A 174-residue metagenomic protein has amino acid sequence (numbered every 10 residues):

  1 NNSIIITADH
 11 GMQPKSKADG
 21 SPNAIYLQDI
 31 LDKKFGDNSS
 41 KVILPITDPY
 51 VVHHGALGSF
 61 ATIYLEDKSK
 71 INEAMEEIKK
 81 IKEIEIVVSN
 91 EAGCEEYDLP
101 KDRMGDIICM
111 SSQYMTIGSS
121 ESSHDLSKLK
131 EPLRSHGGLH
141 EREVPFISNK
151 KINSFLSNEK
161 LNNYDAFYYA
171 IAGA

Functional and structural regions predicted by a protein language model:
N1-A174: Feature captures the catalytic ectodomains and active-site-proximal regions of enzymes that hydrolyze or transfer
